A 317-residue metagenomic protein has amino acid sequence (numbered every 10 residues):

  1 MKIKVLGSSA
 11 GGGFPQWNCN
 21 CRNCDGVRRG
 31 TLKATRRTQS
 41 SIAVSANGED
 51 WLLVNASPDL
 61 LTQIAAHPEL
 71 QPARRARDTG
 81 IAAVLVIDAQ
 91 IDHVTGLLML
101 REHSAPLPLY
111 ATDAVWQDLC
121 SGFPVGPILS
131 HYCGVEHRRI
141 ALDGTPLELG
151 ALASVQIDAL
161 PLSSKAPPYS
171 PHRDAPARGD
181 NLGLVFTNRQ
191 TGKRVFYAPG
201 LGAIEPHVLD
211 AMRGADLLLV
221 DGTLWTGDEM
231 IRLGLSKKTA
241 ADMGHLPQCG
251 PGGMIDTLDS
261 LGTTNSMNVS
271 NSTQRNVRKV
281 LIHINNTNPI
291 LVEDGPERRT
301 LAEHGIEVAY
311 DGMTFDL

Functional and structural regions predicted by a protein language model:
M1-K4: Extreme N-terminal starter segment of soluble prokaryotic enzymes
G12-Q39, N47, A141-M243: Active-site-proximal loop/helix segment associated with metal-binding centers of metalloenzymes
P15-A89, T95-E102, I204-A211: Pre-active-site segment of Zn-dependent metallo-hydrolases
L53-S57, G80-D92, A111-T112, F196-L201 (+3 more regions): Active-site neighborhood of phospho(di)ester-bond hydrolases with catalytic His/Asp-centered motifs
A76, Q90, G96, A114-C120 (+2 more regions): A gly/proline- and charged-residue-enriched helix-loop-helix capping module
L100-G126, C133-H137: Long, hydrophobic, well-ordered secondary-structure blocks that form the structural core and pocket-lining surfaces
H137-L142, E307-Y310: Short acidic-hydrophobic, aromatic-tinged amphipathic segments that line or gate anion-handling sites
G179-N181, Q190-R194, G202-G312: Cap/insert and terminal regions of metallo-dependent hydrolase folds
